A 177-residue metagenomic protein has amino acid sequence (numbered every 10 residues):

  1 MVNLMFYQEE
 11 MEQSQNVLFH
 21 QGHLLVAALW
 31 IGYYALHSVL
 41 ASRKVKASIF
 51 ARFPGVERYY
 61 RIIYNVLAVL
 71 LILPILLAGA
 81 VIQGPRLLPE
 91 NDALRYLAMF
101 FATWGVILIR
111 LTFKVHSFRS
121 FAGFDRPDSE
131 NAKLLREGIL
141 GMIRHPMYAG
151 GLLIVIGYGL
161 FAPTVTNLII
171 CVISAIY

Functional and structural regions predicted by a protein language model:
M1-N3, L29-Y34, A68-L77, F100-L111 (+1 more regions): Hydrophobic core of alpha-helical transmembrane segments in multi-pass integral membrane proteins
V2-L71: Alpha-helical transmembrane segments in multi-pass membrane proteins
V2-V26, L77-Y96, Y158-L168: Helix-coil boundary and interhelical linker segments in multi-pass alpha-helical membrane proteins
S42-E57, L87-Y177: Cytosolic-biased juxtamembrane loops and peripheral soluble domains of multi-pass membrane proteins
V69-A80, H145, L153-I156: Hydrophobic alpha-helical transmembrane segments in multi-pass integral membrane proteins
